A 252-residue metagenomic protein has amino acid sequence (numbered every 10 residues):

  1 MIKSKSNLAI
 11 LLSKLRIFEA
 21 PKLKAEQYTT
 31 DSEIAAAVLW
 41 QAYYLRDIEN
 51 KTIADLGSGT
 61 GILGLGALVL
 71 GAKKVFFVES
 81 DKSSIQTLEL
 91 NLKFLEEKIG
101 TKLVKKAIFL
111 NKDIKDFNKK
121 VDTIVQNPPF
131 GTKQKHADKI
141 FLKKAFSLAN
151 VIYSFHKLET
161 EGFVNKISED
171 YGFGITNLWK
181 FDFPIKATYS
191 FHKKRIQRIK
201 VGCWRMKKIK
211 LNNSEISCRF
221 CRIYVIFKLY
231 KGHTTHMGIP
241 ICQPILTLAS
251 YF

Functional and structural regions predicted by a protein language model:
M1-L56, L63-L65: S-adenosyl-L-methionine
T60-A72: Conserved SAM-binding loop of SAM-dependent methyltransferases across substrates and taxa, primarily the Class I
K74-E79: Conserved SAM-binding motif I beta-strand of class I
S83: Conserved Rossmann-like nucleotide-cofactor binding loop
L88-E89: Conserved SAM-binding loop
E97, F109-R205: S-adenosylmethionine
C218-C221, C242: Cysteine-centered motifs
V225, T234-M237: Short hydrophobic alpha-helical segments enriched in small aliphatic residues
